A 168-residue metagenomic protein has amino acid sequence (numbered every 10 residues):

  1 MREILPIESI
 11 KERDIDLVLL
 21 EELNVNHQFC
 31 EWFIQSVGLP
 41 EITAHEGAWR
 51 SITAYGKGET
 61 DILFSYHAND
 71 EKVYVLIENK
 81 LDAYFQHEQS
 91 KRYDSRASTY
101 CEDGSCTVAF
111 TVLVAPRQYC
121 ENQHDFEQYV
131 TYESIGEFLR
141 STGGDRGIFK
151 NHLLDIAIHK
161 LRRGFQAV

Functional and structural regions predicted by a protein language model:
M1-V168: Charged, terminal alpha-helix-loop-beta segments that serve as non-catalytic nucleic-acid engagement and/or assembly
